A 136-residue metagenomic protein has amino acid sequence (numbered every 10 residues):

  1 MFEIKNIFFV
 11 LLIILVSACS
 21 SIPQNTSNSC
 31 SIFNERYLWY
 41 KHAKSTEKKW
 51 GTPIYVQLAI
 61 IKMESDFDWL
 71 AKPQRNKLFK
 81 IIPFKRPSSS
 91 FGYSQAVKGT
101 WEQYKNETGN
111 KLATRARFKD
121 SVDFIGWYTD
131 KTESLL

Functional and structural regions predicted by a protein language model:
M1-F8: Bacterial N-terminal signal peptides that target proteins for export
I13-I14: Short, linear, compositionally biased motifs with a strong N-terminal bias
S17-A18: C-terminal motif of bacterial Sec signal peptides marking the signal peptidase cleavage site
S21-L136: Catalytic glycan-binding domains that act on GlcNAc-containing polysaccharides
